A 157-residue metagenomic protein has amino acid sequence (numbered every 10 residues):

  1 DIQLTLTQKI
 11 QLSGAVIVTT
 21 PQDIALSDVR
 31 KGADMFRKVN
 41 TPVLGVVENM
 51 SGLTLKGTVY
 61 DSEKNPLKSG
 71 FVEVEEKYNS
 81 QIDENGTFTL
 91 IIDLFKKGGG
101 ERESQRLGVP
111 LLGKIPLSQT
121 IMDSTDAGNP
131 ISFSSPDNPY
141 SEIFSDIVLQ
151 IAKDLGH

Functional and structural regions predicted by a protein language model:
D1-V109, M122-D123: Conserved catalytic-core segment of NTP-binding enzymes
P110-A127: Short glycine/proline-rich, acidic loop/turn segments that cap or connect secondary-structure elements
L111-G113, F133, E142: Short boundary/hinge segments that flank catalytic cores
T125-P139: C-terminal boundary of histidine-terminating zinc-finger modules
D137-V148: Short, amphipathic alpha-helical "lid/cap" segments that border enzyme active or binding sites
V148-H157: Short, hydrophobic alpha-helical segments
